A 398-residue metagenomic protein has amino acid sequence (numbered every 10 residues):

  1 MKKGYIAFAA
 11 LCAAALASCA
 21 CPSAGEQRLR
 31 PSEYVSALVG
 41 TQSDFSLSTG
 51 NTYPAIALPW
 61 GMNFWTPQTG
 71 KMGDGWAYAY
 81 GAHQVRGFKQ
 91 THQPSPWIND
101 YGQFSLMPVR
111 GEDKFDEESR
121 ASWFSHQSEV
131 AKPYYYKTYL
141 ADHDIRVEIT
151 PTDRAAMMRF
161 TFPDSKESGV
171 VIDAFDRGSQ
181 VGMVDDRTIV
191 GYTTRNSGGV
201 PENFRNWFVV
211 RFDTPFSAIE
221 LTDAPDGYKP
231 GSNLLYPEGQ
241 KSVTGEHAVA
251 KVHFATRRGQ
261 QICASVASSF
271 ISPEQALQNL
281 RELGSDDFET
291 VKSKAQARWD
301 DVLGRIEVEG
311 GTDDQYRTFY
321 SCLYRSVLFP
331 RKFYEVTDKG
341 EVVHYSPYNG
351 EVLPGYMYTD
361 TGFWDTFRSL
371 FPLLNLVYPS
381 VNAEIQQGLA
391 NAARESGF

Functional and structural regions predicted by a protein language model:
M1-G4: Positively charged n-region of N-terminal signal peptides that target proteins for export
I6-A7, Q93: Short amphipathic alpha-helical "recognition" segments used for binding
A7-A17: Bacterial N-terminal signal peptides
L16-R28: Bacterial Sec-dependent signal peptides at the C-terminal "C-region" and cleavage site
G25-F398: Accessory carbohydrate-recognition regions in carbohydrate-active enzymes
